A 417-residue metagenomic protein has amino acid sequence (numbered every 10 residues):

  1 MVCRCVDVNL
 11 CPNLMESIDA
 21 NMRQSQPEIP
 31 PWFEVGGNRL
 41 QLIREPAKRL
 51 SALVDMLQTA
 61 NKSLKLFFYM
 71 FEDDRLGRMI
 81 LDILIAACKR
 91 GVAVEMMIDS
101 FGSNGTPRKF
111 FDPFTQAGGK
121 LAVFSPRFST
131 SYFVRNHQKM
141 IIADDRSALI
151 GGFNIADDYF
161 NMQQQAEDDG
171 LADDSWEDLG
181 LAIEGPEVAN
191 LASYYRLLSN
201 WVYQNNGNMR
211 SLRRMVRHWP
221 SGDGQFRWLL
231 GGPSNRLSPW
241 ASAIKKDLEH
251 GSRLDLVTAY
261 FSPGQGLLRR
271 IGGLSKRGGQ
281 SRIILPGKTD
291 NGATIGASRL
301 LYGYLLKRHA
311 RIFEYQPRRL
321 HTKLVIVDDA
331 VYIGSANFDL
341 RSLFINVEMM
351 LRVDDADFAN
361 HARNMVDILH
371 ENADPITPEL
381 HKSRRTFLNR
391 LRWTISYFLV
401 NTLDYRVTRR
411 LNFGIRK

Functional and structural regions predicted by a protein language model:
C3-K417: Charged, low-complexity intrinsically disordered terminal segments
